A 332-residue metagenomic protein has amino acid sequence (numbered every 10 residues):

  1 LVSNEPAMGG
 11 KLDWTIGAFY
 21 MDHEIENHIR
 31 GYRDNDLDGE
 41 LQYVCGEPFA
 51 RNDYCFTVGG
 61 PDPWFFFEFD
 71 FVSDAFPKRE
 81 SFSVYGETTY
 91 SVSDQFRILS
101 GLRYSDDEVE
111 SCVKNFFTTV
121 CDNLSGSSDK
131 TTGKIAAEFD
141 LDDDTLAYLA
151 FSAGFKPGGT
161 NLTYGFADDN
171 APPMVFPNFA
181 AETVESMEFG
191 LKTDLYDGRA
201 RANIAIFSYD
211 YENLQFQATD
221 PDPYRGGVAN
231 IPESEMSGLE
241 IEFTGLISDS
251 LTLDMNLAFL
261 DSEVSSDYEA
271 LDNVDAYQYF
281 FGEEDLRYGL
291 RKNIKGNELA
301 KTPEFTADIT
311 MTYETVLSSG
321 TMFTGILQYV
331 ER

Functional and structural regions predicted by a protein language model:
L1-N4, V84-Y90, I135-F139, F189-T193 (+4 more regions): Residues on the lipid-exposed face of transmembrane beta-strands in outer-membrane beta-barrel proteins
L1-Y32, L37, F76-K78: Outer membrane beta-barrel translocator domains of Type V secretion systems
P6-A7, D194-Y196, V316-S318: Short polar/acidic secondary-structure junctions
M8, F67, V72-S81, V92 (+7 more regions): Short sequence motifs at beta-strands and strand-loop junctions characteristic of Gram-negative outer-membrane
D13-M21, A75-Y209: Structural signature of Gram-negative outer-membrane beta-barrels, strongest in the C-terminal barrel of TonB-dependent
R30-D74, V109-D129, G159-N178, F216-A229 (+1 more regions): Solvent-exposed loop segments that connect transmembrane elements
D94, I98, A205-D210, A229-E331: Gram-negative outer-membrane beta-barrel transporters
N213: Short aromatic-acidic-glycine turn motif
